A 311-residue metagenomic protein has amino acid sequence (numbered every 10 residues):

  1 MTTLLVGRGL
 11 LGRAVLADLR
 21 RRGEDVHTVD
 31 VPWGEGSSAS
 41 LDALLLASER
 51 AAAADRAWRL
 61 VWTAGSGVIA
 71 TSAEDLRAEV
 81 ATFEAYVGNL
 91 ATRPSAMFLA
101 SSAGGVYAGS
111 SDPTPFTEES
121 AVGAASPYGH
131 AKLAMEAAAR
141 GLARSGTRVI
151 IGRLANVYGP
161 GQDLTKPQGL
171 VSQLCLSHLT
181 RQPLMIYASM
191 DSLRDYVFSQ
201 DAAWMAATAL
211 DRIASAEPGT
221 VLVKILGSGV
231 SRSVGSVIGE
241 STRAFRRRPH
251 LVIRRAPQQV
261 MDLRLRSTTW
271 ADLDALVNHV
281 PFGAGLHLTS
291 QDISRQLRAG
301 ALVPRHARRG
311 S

Functional and structural regions predicted by a protein language model:
M1-R22: N-terminal Rossmann NAD(P)H-binding glycine-rich loop of SDR-like oxidoreductase domains
S37-A81: NAD(P)H-binding glycine-rich loop region in Rossmannoid oxidoreductase-like domains and their noncatalytic homologs
R59, A85-A125: Conserved Rossmann-fold NAD(P)-dependent oxidoreductase catalytic core, especially the SDR/UDP-sugar
A64, F98-S102, A125, R153-A155 (+1 more regions): Active-site beta-alpha turn of Rossmann-fold NAD(P)-dependent dehydrogenases/reductases
I69-D75, G109-P113, D163-L164: Conserved catalytic-core motifs of eukaryotic protein kinase domains, centered on the activation segment
A131: Active-site helix of classical SDR
R140-L193, S199, A203-A207, S241: NAD(P)-dependent short-chain dehydrogenase/reductase
Q182, Y187-S189, R194-S311: C-terminal substrate-binding subdomain of Rossmann-fold SDR/epimerase-dehydratase oxidoreductases
